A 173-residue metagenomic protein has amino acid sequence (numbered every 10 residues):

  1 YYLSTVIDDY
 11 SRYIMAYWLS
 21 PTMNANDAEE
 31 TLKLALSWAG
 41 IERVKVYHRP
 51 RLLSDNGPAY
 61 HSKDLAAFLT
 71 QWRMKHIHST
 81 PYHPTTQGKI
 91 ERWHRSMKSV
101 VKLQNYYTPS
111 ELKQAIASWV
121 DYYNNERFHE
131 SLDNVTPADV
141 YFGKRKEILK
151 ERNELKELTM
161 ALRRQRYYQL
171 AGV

Functional and structural regions predicted by a protein language model:
Y1-T5, D9-Y122: RNase H-like DDE/DDD metal-dependent nuclease/strand-transfer catalytic core used by mobile genetic elements
A66, T70-M74, R95-V173: C-terminal domain-tail junction helix/linker
